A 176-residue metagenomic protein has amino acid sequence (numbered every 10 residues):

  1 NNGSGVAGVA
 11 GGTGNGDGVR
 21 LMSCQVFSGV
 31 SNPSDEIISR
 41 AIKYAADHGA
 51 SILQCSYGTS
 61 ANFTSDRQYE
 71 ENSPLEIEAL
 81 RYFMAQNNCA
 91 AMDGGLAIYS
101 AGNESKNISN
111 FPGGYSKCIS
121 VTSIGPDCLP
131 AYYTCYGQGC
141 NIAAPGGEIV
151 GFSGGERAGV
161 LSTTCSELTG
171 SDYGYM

Functional and structural regions predicted by a protein language model:
N1, L53, I142: Acidic-leg catalytic submotif of subtilisin-like serine proteases
N1-V19, K43-H48, P126, G147 (+1 more regions): Flexible, small-residue-rich helix->loop connector segments that border functional cores
S4-A7, Y57, A101, Y136 (+2 more regions): Short glycine-rich loop/turn motifs that provide flexible caps or phosphate-binding loops at active sites
G16-K117, D127-L129, E167-M176: Substrate-binding/access-modulating region of protease and related hydrolase catalytic domains
N110-M176: Extracellular S/T/G-rich loop segment that most often corresponds to the catalytic His/Ser-adjacent loop
